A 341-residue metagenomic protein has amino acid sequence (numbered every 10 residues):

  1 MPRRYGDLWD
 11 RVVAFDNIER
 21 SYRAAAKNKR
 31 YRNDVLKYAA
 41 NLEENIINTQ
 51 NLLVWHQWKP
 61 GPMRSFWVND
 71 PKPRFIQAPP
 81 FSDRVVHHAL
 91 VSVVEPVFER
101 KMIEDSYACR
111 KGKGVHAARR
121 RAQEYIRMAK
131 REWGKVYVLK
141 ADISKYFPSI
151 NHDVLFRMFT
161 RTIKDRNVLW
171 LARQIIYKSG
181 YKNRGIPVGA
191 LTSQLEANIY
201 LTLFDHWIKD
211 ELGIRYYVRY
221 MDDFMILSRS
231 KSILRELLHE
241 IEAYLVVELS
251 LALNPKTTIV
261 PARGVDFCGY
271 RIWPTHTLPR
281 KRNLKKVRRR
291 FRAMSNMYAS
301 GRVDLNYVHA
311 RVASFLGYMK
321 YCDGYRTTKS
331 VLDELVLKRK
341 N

Functional and structural regions predicted by a protein language model:
M1-L155, I163-K164: Conserved two-metal-ion catalytic palm core of "right-hand" nucleic acid polymerases, unifying RNA-dependent RNA
G6, P79, H88, K178 (+2 more regions): Right-hand nucleic-acid polymerase module
N45, L52-L53, D105, Q123-M221 (+4 more regions): Conserved polymerase palm-domain catalytic core
G61-M63, V218-D222, K256: Short Gly/Ser/Thr- and Asp/Glu-enriched loop/turn motifs at secondary-structure junctions
A89-V93, L238-I241, L245: PAPS/PAP-binding and catalytic site of the sulfotransferase fold
V94-K101, I208, D323-R326: Short helix-capping/linker segments at secondary-structure and domain boundaries
C109-A117, M225-L227, V260-G264: Beta-rich nucleic-acid/ligand-interaction surfaces
I163, E242-L251: A common structural junction motif
